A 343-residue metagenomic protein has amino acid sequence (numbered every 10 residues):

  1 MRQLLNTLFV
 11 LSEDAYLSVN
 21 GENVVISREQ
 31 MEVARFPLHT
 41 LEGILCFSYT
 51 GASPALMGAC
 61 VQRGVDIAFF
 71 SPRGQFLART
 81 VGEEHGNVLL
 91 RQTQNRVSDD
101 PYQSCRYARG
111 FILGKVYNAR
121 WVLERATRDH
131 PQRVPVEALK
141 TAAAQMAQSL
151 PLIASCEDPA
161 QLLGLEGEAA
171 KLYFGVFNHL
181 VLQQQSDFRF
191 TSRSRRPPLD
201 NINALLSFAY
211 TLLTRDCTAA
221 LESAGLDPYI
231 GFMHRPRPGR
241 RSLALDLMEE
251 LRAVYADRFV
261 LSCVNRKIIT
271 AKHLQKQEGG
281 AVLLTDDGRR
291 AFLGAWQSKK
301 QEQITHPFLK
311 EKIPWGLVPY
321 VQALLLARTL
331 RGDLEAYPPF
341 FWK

Functional and structural regions predicted by a protein language model:
M1-N20, E29, R35, L89-K343: Active-site helix-to-loop segments that bind/position phosphate- or nucleotide-bearing substrates and donors across
M1-P72, G82: Terminal-proximal segments
T40, S48-W121: A surface-exposed, charged beta-strand/loop segment in the N-terminal or early-internal portion of soluble proteins
